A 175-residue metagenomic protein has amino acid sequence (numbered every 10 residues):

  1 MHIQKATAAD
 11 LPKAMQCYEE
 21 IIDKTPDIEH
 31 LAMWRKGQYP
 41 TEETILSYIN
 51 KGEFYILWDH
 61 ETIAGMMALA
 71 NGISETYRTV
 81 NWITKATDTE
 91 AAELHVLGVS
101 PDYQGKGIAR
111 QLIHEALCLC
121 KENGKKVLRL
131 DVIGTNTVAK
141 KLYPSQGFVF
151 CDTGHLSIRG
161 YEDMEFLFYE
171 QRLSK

Functional and structural regions predicted by a protein language model:
H2-Q16: A short beta-loop-alpha structural element at the N-terminal edge of CoA-dependent acyl/N-acetyltransferase catalytic
I22-T44: Conserved GNAT-fold acetyl-CoA-binding loop/helix
E43-I56, G72-T76, E93: A short helix-loop-beta-strand connector motif used in the catalytic cores of GNAT acetyltransferases and, in some
E53-M67: Conserved beta-hairpin
A68-V96, Q104, S157-G160: Conserved acyl-donor/pantetheine-binding loop and adjacent beta-alpha core of acyl/acetyltransferases and related
V99, G105-C118, K141-S145: Conserved acetyl-CoA-binding loop-helix of GNAT-fold acetyltransferases
I113, C120-D131: Conserved GNAT acetyl-CoA-binding A-motif
I133-K140, P144-Q146, H155-K175: C-terminal "cap" of GNAT-fold acetyltransferases
